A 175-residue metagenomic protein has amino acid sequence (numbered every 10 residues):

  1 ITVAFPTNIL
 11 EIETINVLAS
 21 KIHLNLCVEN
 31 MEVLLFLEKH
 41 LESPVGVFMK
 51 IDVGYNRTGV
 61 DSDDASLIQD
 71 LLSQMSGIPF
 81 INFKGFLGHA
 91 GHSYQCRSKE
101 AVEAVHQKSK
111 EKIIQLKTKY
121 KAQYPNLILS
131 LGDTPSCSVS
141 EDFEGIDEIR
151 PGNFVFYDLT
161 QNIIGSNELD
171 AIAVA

Functional and structural regions predicted by a protein language model:
I1-C96: Active-site-proximal beta-alpha core segment in soluble small-molecule metabolic enzymes
E100, A104-A175: Active-site anion/phosphate-binding pocket segments in diverse small-molecule metabolic enzymes
